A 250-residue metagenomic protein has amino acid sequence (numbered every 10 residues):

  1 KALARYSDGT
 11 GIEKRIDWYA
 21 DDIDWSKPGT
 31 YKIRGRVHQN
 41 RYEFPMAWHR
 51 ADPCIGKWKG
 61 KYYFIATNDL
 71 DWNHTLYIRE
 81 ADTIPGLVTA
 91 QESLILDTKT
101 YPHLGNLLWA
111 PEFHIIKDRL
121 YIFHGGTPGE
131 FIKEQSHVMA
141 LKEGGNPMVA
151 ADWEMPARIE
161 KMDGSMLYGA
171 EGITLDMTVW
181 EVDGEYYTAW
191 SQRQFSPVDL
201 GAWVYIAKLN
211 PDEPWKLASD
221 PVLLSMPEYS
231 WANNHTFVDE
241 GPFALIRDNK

Functional and structural regions predicted by a protein language model:
A2-R5: Core beta-strand segments of extracellular beta-sandwich domains
D8-G9, W109-E112: A broad "ordered helical/assembly scaffold" signature
D8-N40: Serine/threonine-rich, repeat-prone extracellular segments and beta-strand-based repeat modules of secreted/surface
R34-L108, I115-L175, W180-H235, I246-K250: Beta-rich carbohydrate-recognition and catalytic domains
